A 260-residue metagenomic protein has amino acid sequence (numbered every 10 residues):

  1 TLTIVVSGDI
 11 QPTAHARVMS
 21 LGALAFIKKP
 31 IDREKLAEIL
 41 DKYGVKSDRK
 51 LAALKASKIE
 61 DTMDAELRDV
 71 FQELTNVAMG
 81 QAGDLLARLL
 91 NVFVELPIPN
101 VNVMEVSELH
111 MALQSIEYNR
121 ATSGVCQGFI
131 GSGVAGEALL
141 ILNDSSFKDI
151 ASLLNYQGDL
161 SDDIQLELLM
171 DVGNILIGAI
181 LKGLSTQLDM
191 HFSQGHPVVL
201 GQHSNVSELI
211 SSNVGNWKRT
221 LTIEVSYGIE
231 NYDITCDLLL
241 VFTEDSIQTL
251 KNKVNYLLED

Functional and structural regions predicted by a protein language model:
T1-L2: His-Asp phosphorelay/catalytic-motif detector in bacterial-type signaling
I10-I27, A37-E38, V45, L51: Alpha4 helix (beta4-alpha4-beta5 surface) of REC/receiver domains from two-component response regulators
A14, R49, A53-A65, D69-D260: Composition-driven recognition of glycine/serine/threonine/acidic- and proline-rich low-complexity segments and repeats
S20-L21, K35, Y43, M104 (+2 more regions): Alpha-helix termini
D32: Receiver (REC) domain switch/active-site region of two-component response regulators
